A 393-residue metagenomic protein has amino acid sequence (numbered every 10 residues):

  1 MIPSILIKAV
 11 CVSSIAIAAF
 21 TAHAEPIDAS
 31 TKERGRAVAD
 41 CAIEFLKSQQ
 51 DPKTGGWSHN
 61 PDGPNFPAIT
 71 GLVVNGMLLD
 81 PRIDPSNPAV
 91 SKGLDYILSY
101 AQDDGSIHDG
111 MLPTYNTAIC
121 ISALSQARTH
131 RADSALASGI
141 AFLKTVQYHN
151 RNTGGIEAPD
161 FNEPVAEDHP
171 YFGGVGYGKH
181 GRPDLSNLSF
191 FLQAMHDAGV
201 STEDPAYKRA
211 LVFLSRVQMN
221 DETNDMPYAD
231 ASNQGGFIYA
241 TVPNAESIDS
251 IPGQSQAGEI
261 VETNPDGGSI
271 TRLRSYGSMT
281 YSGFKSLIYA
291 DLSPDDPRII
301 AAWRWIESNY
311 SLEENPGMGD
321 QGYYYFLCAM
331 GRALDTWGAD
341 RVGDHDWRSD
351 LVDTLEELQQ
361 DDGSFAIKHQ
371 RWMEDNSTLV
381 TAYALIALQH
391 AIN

Functional and structural regions predicted by a protein language model:
M1-V10: Bacterial N-terminal signal peptides that target proteins for export
I2, A19-N393: Preference for long, amphipathic alpha-helical scaffolds in soluble/luminal domains and all-alpha bundles
A9-A18: Bacterial N-terminal signal peptides
